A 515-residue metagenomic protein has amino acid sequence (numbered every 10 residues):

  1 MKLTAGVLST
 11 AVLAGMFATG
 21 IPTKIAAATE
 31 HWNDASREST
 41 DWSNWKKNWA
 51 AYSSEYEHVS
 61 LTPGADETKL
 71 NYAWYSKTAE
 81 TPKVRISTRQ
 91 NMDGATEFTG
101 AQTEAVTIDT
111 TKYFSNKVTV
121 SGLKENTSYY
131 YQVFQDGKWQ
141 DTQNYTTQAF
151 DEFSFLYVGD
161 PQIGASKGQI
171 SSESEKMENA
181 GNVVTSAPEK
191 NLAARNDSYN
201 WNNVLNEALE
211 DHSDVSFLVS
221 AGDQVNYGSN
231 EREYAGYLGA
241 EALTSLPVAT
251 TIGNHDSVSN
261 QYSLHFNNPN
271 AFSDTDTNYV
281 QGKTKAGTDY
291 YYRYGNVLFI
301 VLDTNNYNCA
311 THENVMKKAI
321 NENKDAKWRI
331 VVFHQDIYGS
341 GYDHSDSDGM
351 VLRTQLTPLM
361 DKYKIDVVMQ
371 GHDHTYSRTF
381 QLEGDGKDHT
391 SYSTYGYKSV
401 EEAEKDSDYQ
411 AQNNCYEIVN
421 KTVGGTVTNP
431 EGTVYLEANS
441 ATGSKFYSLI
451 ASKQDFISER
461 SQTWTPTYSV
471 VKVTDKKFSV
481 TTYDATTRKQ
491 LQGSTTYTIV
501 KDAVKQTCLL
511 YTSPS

Functional and structural regions predicted by a protein language model:
A5, F17-A187, F446, W464 (+1 more regions): Acidic, histidine-bearing metal-coordination/catalytic regions of metal-dependent phosphoesterases
V12-M16: Hydrophobic core
K117-V120, S128-A149, I170, K176-A187 (+6 more regions): Extended active-site neighborhood of metal-dependent phosphoesterases/phosphodiesterases
Y157-G159, L218-G222, V248-N254, V331-F333 (+2 more regions): Active-site neighborhood of phospho(di)ester-bond hydrolases with catalytic His/Asp-centered motifs
G164-A165, N226-N230, N254-N260, N308-C309 (+3 more regions): Active-site environment of divalent metal-dependent phosphoester hydrolases
A187-A194, A326-V368, R378-Q381, G386-A403: Active-site-proximal segments of metal-dependent phosphoesterases and phosphodiesterases across multiple
D197-V258: Core catalytic region of metal-dependent phosphoesterases/phosphodiesterases, especially metallo-beta-lactamase-like
Y511-S515: Conserved small/polar residues in nucleotide/adenosyl-binding loops
